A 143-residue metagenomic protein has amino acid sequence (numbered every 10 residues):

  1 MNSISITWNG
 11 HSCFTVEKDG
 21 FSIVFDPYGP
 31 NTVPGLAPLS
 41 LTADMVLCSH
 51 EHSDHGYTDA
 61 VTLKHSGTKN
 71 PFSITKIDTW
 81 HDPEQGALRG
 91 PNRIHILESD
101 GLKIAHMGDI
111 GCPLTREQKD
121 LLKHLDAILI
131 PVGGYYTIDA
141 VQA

Functional and structural regions predicted by a protein language model:
M1-M45, H52-D54, K64-A127, G134-V141: Core dinuclear metal-dependent hydrolase active-site scaffold
A60: Short phosphate/oxyanion-binding micro-motifs
